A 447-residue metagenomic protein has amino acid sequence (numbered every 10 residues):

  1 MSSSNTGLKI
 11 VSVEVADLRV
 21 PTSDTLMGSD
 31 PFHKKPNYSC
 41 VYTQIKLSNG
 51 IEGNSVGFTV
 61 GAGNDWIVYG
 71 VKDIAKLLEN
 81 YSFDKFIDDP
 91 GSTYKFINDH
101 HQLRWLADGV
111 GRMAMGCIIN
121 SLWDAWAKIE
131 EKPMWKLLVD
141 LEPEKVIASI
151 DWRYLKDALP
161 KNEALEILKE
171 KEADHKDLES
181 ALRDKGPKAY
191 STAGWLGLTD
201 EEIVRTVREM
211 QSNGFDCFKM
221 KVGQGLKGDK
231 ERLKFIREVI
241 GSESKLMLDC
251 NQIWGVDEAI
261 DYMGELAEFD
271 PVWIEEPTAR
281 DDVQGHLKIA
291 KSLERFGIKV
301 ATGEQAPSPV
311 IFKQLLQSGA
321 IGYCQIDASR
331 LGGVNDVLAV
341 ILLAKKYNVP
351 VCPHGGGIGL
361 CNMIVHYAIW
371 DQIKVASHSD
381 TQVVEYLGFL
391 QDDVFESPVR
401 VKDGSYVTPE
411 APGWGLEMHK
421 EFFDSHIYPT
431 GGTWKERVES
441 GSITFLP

Functional and structural regions predicted by a protein language model:
S2-L246, N251-I260, G264-E268, D393-P447: N-terminal capping/lid subdomain adjacent to the active-site entrance of alpha/beta enzymes
A16-R19, D140, A306, S329 (+2 more regions): Short, solvent-exposed coil/turn elements at secondary-structure transition points
N80, K128, I326, K346 (+2 more regions): Short, well-ordered loop/turn and helix-capping segments at boundaries between secondary-structure elements and domains
N98, E130, A148, G333 (+2 more regions): Short amphipathic alpha-helix initiation/capping segments at coil-to-helix junctions
I118, L122-W126, V337-V340, M363-A368: Buried hydrophobic packing segments
G197, S292-G297, I373-T381: Short, charged helix-to-loop "capping" segments that act as catalytic/coupling loops
K219-N362: Catalytic core of soluble alpha/beta enzymes
Y262-E275, Q317-C324, H366-D403: Structural recognition of alpha->loop->beta junctions
